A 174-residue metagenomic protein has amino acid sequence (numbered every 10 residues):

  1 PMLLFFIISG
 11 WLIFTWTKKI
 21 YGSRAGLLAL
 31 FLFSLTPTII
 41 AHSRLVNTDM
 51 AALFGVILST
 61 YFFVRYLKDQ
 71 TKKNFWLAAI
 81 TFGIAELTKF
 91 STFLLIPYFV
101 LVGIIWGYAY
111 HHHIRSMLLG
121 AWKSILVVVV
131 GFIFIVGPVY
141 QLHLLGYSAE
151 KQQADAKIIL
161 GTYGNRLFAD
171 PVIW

Functional and structural regions predicted by a protein language model:
L3-I20, L58-F62: Transmembrane-helix motifs of polytopic, lipid-linked glycan transferases
L12, A51-K68, T81-F82: Specific aromatic-rich, kink-prone transmembrane helix
Y21-L27, Q70-L77: Membrane-helix interface segments
A29-S34, A41, Y61, F82 (+1 more regions): Short helix- or helix-capping micro-motifs that position conserved polar/aromatic residues at function-defining sites
R44-A51: Short acidic/glycine- and proline-prone juxtamembrane loop motifs at membrane-interface regions of multi-pass membrane
F62-T71, F82, L95-F132: Perimembrane helix-loop-helix junctions
V136-W174: Aromatic-rich transmembrane-lumenal/periplasmic boundary elements in polytopic membrane proteins
